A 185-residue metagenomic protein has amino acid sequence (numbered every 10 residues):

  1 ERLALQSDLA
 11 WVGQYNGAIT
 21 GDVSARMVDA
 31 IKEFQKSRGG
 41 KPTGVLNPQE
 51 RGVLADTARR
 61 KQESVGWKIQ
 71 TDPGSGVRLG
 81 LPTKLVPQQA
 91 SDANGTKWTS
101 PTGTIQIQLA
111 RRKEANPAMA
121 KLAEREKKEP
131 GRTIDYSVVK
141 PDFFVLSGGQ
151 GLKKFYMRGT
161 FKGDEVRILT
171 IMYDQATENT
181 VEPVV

Functional and structural regions predicted by a protein language model:
E1, A10-D29, E33-V53: Short acidic, glycine/serine/threonine-rich helix-capping segments at coil-helix boundaries
E1, E50-D72: Intrinsically disordered, low-complexity Ser/Thr-rich linker and spacer segments in cell-wall-related proteins
E1, Q14-G21, G39-P42, K68-T71 (+2 more regions): Second-shell loop/turn segments in exported
R2-Q6, V28, K32, R51 (+5 more regions): Extracytoplasmic/secreted envelope proteins and their assembly/folding machinery, especially bacterial periplasmic
L3-L5, F34, I69-V77, R132-P141: Short charge-dense sequence patches
F34, R38, T57-A58, R125-E126: Alpha-helix boundary/capping residues
Q62-S91: N-terminal "mature-domain start" segment
P87-V184: Conserved polar/disulfide-associated segments of primarily extracytoplasmic proteins
